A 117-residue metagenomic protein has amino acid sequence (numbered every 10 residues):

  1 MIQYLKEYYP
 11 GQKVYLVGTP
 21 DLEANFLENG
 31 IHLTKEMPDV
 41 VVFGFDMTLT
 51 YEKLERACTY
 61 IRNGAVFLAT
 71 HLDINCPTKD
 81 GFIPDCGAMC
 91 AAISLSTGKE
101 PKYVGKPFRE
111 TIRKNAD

Functional and structural regions predicted by a protein language model:
M1-D117: HAD-like aspartate-dependent phosphatase fold
